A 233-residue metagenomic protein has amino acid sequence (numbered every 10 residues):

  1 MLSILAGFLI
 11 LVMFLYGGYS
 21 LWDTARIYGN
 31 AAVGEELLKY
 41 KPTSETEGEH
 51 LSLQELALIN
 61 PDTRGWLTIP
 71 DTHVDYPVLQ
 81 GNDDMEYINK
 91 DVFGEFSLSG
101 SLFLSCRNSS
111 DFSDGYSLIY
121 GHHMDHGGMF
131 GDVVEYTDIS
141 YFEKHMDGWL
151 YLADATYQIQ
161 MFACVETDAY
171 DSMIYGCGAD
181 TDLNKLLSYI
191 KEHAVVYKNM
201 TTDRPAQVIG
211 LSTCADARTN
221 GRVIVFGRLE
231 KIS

Functional and structural regions predicted by a protein language model:
M1-I10: N-terminal Sec-pathway targeting helices
L11-S233: Solvent-exposed, non-transmembrane regions of membrane-associated and secreted proteins
